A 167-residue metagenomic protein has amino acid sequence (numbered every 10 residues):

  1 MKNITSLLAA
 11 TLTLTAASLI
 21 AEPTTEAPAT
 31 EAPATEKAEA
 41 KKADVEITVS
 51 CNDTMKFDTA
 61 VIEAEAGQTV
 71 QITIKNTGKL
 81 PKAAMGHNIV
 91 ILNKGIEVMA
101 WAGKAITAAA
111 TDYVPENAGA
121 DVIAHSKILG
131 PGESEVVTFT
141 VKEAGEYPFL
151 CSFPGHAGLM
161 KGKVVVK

Functional and structural regions predicted by a protein language model:
M1-A21: Gram-negative bacterial Sec-dependent N-terminal signal peptides
E22-P23, H87, H156: Histidine-centered active-site/metal-ligand motif
E26-P33, K75, A124-K167: Extracellular/periplasmic metallocenter environments
A40-V70, L80: N-terminal edge beta-strand
A43, M85, G158-K161: Extracellular and select intracellular beta-sandwich modules with Ser/Thr-enriched, small-residue motifs on
K79-G86, G145-Y147: Short, Lys/Arg- and Gly-enriched loop/turn segments at beta-strand edges
N88-L92: Beta-strand signatures of extracellular beta-sandwich domains
I96-E143: Extracytoplasmic beta-sandwich strand-turn segments characteristic of Greek-key/jelly-roll folds
